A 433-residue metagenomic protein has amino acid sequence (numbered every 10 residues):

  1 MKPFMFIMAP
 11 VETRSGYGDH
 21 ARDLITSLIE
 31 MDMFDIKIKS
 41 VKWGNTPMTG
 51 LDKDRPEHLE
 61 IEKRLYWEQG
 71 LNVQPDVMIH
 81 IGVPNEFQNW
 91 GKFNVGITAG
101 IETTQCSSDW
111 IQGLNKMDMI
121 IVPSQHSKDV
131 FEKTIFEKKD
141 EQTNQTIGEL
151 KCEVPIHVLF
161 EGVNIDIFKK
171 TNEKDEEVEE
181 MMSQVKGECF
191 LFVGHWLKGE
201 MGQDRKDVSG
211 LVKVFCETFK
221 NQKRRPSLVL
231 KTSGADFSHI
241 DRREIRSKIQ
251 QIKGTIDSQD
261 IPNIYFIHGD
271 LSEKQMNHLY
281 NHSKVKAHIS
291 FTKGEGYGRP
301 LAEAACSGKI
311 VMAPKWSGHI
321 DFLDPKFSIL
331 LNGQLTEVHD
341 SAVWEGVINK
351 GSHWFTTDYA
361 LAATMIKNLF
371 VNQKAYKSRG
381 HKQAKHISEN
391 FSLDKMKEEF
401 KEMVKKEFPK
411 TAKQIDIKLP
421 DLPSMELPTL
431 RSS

Functional and structural regions predicted by a protein language model:
M1-Q74, S227, K401, S433: N-terminal pre-catalytic "stem/leader" segment of glycosyltransferase-like enzymes
F6-M8, N45-F131: Extended catalytic core of nucleotide-activated donor transferases of GT-like folds
H20-R22, T26-S27, D35, I165-Q275: Conserved catalytic-core segment of nucleotide-activated headgroup transferases in glycan assembly
M119-T171: Donor nucleotide-sugar binding/catalytic pocket of nucleotide-sugar-dependent glycosyltransferases
I310-A313, I329-L330: Short hydrophobic beta-strand element within catalytic cores of glycosyltransferases and related nucleotide-activated
I320-N368: Change "using UDP/GDP/dTDP sugars" to "using nucleotide sugars
T357-L361, V371-E402: A charged, aromatic-enriched C-terminal amphipathic alpha-helix characteristic of glycosyltransferases across folds
L393-L430: C-terminal alpha-helical cap of glycosyltransferases
